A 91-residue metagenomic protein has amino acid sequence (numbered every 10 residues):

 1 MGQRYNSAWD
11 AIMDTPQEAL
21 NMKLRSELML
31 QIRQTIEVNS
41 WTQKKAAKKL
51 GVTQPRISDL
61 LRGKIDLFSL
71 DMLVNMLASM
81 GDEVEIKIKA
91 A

Functional and structural regions predicted by a protein language model:
M1-Q31: N-terminal flexible/basic segments that precede or flank functional cores
I36-V38: Short amphipathic helical patch at the helix-1/turn junction of helix-turn-helix
W41-S58: Short alpha-helical DNA-recognition segment
L61: DNA major-groove recognition helix of helix-turn-helix
L70-K87: DNA major-groove recognition helix of helix-turn-helix/homeodomain DNA-binding modules
K89-A91: Short amphipathic recognition helices of helix-turn-helix/homeodomain-type DNA-binding modules
